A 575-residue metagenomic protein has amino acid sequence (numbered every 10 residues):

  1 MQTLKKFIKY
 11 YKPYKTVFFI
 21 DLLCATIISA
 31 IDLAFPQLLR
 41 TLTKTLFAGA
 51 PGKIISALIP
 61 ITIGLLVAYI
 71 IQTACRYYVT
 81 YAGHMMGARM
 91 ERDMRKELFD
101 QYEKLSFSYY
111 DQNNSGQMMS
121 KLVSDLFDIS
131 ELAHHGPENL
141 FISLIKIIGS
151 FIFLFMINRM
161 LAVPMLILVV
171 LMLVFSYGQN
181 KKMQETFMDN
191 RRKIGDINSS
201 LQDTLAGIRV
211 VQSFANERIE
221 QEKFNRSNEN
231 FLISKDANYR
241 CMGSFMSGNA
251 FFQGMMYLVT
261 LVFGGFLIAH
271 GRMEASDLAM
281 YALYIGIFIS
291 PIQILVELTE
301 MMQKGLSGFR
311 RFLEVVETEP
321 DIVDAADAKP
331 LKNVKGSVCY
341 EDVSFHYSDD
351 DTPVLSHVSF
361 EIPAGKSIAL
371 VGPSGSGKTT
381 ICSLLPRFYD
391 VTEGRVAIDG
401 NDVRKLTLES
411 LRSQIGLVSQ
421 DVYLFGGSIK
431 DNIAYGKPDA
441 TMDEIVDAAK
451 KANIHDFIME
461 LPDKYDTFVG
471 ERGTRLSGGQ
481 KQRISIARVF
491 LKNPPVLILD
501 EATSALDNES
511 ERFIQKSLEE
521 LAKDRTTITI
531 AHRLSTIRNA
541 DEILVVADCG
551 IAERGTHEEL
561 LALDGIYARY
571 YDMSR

Functional and structural regions predicted by a protein language model:
Q2, Y11, V79, G83-G87 (+2 more regions): Juxtamembrane loop-to-helix connectors within ABC transporter transmembrane domains
P13, V17-I27, L65-A68, E138-D189 (+2 more regions): Transmembrane helices of ABC transporter permease
F18-Y78, F155-M160, G271-A275: Transmembrane helix-loop-helix hairpins at lipid-water interfaces of multipass membrane proteins, especially the type-1
G64-Q72, R76, V169-L173, M242-M256 (+1 more regions): Hydrophobic alpha-helical segments in the permease module
L98, Y102, V211, F312 (+1 more regions): Helix-loop junctions and hydrophobic alpha-helical segments within the transmembrane domains of large membrane
F107-S108, S124-A133, P137, F141 (+8 more regions): An intracellular "coupling" helix at the cytosolic face of ABC transporter transmembrane type-1 domains
K193, N216, R240, F288-V315: Cytosolic ends of transmembrane helices, especially the final helix of ABC transmembrane type-1 domains
L331-R575: ABC-type nucleotide-binding domain
